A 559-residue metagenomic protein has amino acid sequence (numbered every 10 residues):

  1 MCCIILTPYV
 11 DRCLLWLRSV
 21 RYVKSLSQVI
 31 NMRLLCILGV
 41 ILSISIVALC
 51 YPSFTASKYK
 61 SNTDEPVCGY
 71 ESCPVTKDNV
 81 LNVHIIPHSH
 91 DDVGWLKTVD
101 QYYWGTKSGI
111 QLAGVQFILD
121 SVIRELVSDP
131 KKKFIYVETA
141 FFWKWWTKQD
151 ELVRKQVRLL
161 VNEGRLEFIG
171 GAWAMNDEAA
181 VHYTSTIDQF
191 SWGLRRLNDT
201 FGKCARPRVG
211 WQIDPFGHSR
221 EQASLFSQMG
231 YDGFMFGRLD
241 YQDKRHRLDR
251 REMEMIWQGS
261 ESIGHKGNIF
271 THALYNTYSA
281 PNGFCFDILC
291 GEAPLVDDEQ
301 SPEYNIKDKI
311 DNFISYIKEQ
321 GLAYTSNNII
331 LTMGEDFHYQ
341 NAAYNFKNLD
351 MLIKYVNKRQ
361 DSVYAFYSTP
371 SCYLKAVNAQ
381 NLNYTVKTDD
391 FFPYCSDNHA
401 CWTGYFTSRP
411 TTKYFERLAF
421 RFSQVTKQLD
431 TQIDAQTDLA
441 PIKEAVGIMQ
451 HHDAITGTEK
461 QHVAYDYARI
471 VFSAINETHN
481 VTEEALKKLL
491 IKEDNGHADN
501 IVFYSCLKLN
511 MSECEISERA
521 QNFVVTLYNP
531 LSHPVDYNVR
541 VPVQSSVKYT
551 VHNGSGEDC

Functional and structural regions predicted by a protein language model:
M1-S43: Classical eukaryotic N-terminal signal peptides for Sec-dependent ER targeting/secretion, especially the positively
Y9-R12, V20-Y22, A48, N510-E513 (+1 more regions): N-terminal processing/targeting junctions
L34, L49-T526, P530, D536-Y537 (+2 more regions): Catalytic-domain carbohydrate-binding cleft regions of carbohydrate-active enzymes
S43, V47-L49: Hydrophobic alpha-helical segments of integral membrane proteins
